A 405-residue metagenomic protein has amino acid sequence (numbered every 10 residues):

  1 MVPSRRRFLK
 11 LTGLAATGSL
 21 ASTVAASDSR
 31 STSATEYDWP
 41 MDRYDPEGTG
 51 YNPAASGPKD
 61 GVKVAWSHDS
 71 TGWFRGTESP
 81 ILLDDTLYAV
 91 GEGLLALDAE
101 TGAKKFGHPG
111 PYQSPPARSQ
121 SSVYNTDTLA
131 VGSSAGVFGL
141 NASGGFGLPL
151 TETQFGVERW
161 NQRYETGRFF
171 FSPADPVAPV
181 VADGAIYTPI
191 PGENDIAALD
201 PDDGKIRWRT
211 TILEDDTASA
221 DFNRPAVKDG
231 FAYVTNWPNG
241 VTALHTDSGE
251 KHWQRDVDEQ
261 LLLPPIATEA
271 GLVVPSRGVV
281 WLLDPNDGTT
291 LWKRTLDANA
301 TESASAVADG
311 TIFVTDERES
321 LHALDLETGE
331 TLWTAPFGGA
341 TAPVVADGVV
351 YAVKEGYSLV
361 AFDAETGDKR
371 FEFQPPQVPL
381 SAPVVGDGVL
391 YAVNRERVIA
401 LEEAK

Functional and structural regions predicted by a protein language model:
M1-A16: N-terminal secretory signal peptides and thylakoid transit peptides that target proteins across membranes
L20-S33: C-terminal region of N-terminal signal peptides and the immediate post-cleavage residues of exported proteins
R30-G76, T86, D98-S114, N141-S172 (+6 more regions): Aromatic (tryptophan-biased) beta-strands that constitute blades/sheets of beta-rich domains
W39, Y44, W73-G93, Y112-V137 (+6 more regions): Repeat-blade elements of multi-bladed beta-propeller folds
L97-D98, G139-A142, L199, L244 (+4 more regions): Hydrophobic/aromatic beta-strand positions that recur at structurally equivalent sites within the blades
